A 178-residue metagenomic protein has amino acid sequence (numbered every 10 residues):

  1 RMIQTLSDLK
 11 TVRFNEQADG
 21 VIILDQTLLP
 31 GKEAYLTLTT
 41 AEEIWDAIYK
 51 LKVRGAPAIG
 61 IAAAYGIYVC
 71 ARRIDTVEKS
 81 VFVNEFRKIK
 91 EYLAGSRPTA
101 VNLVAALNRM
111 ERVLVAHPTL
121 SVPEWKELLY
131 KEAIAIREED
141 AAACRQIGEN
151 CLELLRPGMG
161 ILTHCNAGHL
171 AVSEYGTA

Functional and structural regions predicted by a protein language model:
M2-E42, D46: Positively charged, low-complexity intrinsically disordered leader regions
Y49: Replace "His-x-His-based motif
K52-A178: N-terminal active-site beta-alpha-beta segment that forms phosphate/nucleotide-binding and substrate-recognition loops
